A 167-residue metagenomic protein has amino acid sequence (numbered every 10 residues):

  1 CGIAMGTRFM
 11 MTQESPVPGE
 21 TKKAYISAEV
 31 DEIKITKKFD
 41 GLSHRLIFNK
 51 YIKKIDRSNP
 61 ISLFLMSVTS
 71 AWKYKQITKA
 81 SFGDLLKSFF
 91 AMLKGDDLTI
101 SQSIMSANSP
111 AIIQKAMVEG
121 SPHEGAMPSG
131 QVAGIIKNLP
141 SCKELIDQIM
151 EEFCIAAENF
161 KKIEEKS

Functional and structural regions predicted by a protein language model:
C1-S167: Conserved active-site-proximal phosphate/metal-binding subdomains
